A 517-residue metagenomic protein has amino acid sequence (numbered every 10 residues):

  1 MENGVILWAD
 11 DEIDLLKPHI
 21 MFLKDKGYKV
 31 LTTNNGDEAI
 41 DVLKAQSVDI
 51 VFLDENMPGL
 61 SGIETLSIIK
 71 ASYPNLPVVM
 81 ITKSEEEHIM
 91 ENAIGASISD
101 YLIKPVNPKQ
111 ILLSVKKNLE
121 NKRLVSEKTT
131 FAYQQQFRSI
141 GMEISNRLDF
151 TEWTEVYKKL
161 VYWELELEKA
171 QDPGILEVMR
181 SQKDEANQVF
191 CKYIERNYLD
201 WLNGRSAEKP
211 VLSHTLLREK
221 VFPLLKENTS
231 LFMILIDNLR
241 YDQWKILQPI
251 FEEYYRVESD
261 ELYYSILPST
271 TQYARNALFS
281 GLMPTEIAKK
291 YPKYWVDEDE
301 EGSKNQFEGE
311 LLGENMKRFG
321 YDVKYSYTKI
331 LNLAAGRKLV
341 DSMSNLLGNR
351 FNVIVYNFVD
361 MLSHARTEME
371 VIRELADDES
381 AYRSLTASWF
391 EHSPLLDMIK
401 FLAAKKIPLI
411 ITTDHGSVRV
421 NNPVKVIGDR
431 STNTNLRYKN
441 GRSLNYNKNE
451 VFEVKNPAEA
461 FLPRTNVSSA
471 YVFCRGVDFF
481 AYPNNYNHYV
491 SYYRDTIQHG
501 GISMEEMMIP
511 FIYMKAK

Functional and structural regions predicted by a protein language model:
E12, M21-F22, N56, E91 (+4 more regions): Feature captures the catalytic ectodomains and active-site-proximal regions of enzymes that hydrolyze or transfer
I13-L31: Two-component/phosphorelay signaling modules centered on CheY-like receiver
N34-E38, S61-E64: Acidic catalytic/metal-coordinating carboxylates
D41, I63-P74: Short amphipathic alpha-helix used as the core "switch/output" element in two-component signaling
Q46-F52: Active-site beta3 strand of CheY-like receiver
D54, T82: Active-site residues of response regulator receiver
E64, E85-D100: Alpha4 helix (beta4-alpha4-beta5 surface) of REC/receiver domains from two-component response regulators
K104: A Lys-centered signature of the CheY-like receiver
